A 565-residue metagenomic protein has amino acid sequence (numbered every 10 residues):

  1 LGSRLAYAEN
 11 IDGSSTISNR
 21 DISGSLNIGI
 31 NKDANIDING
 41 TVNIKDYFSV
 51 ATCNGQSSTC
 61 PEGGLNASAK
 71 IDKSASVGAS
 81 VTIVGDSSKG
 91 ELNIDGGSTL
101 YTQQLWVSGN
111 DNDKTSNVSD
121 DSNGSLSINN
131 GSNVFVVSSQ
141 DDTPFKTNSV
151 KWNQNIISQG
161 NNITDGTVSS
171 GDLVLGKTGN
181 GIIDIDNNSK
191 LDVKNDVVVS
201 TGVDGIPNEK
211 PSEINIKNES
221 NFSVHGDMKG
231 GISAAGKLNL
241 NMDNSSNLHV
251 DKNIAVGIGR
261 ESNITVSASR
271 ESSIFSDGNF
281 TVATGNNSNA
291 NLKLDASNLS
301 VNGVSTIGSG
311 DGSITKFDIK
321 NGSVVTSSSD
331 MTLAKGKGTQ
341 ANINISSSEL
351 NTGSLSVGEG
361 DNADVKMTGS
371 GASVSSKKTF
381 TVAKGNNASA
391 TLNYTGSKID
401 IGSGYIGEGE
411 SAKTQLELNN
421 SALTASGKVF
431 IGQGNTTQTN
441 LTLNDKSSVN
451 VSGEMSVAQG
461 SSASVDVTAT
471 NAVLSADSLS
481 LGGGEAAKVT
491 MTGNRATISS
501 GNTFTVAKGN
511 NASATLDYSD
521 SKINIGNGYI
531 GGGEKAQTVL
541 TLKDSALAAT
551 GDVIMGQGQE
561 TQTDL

Functional and structural regions predicted by a protein language model:
L1-G2: Bacterial N-terminal signal peptides
L5-L565: Sequence/structural signature of small/polar-enriched beta-strand/turn repeats that build beta-strand-rich repeat
